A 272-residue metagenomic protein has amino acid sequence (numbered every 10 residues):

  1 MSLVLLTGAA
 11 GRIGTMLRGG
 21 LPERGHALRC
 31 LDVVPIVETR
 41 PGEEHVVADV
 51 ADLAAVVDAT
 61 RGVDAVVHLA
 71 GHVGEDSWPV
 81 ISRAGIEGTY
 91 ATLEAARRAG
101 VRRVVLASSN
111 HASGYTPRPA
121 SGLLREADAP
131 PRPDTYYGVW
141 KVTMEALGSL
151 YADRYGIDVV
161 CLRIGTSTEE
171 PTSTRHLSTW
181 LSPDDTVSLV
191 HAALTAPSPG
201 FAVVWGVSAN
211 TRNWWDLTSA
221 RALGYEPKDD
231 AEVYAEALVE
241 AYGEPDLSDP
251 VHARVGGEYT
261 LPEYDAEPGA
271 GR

Functional and structural regions predicted by a protein language model:
V4-R24: N-terminal Rossmann NAD(P)H-binding glycine-rich loop of SDR-like oxidoreductase domains
H26-E38: Conserved glycine-rich Rossmann-like NAD(P)H-binding loop of the short-chain dehydrogenase/reductase
V37, V46-A84: NAD(P)H-binding glycine-rich loop region in Rossmannoid oxidoreductase-like domains and their noncatalytic homologs
A51, V80-A91, A99, P131 (+3 more regions): Glycine-rich NAD(P)-binding loop of the Rossmann-fold in SDR/ketoreductase-type enzymes
R83, P119-V159: Catalytic helix-loop patch of NAD(P)-dependent Rossmann-fold dehydrogenases
A91-D134: Conserved Rossmann-fold NAD(P)-dependent oxidoreductase catalytic core, especially the SDR/UDP-sugar
D153, I164-E170, W180-F201, A209: Alpha-helical substrate-binding/gating segment
A209-E226, A241-G269: Conserved C-terminal active-site "lid" loop/helix of NAD(P)H-dependent oxidoreductases that clamps the redox cofactor
